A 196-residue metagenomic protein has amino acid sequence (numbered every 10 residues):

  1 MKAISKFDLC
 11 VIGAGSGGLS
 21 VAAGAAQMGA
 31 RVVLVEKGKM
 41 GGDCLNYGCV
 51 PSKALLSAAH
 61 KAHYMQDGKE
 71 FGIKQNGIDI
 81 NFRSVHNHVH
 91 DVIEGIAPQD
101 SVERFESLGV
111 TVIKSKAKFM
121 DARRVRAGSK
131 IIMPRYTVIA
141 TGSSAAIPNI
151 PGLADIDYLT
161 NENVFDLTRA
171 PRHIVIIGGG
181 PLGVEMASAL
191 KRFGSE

Functional and structural regions predicted by a protein language model:
K2-F7, A23-A30, V35-A170: Glycine-rich flavin
A3-G15, A170-G180: Beta1/beta-strand and adjacent pyrophosphate-binding region of the FAD-binding site in flavoprotein oxidoreductases
S16-G17, N81: Membrane-integral, polyisoprenol-dependent glycosyltransferases of the GT-C/oligosaccharyltransferase superfamily
G17-V21, D43, Y158, L182-M186 (+1 more regions): Short glycine/serine/threonine-rich phosphate/pyrophosphate-binding segments that cradle anionic phosphate groups
G18, Q27, G178: Conserved G/P- and acidic residue-centered "switch" motifs that form tight phosphate/ATP-binding loops in soluble
T168-E196: Rossmann-like NAD(P)H-binding beta-loop-alpha module
